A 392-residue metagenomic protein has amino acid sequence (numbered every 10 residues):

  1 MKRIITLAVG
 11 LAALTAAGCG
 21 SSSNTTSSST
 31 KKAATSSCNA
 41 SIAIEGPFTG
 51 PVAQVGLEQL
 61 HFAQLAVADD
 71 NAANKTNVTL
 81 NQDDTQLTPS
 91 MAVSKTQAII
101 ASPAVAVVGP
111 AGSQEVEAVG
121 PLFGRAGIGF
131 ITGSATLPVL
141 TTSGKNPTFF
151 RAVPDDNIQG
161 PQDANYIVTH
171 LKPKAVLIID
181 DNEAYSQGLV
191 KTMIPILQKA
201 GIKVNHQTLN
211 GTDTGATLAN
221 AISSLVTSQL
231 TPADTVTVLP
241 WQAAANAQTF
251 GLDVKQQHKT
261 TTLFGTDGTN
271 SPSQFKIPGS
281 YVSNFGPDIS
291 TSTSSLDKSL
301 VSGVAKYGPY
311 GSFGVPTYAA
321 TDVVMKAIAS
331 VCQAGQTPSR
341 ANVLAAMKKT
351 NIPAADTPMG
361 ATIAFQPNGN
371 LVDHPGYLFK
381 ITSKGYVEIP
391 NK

Functional and structural regions predicted by a protein language model:
K2-I4, G10, C19-K392: Extracytosolic ligand-binding ectodomains
L14-A16: Bacterial Sec-type N-terminal signal peptides, specifically the leucine/valine-rich hydrophobic h-region
